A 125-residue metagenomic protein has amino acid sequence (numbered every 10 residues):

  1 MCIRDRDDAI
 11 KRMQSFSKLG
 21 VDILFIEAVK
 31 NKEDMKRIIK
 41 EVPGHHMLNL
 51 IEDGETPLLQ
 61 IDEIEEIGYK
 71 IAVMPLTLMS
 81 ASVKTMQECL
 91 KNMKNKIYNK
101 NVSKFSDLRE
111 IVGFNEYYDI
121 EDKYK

Functional and structural regions predicted by a protein language model:
M1-I3: Short, small-residue-biased leader/transition segments that mark boundaries at the very start of proteins
R6, I10-M13, M35, I61: Generic hydrophobic/aromatic pocket-lining and core-packing "Φ" positions
F16, I64: Conserved, mostly hydrophobic/aromatic
S17-K32, M47-E52, V73-P75: Catalytic beta/alpha-barrel core
L19-G20, E41, I67: Structural motif
E27-P43, D53-D62, S80-N92: Active-site-adjacent beta->alpha loops and helix N-cap segments on the catalytic face of soluble alpha/beta enzymes
E65-M74, M79: C-terminal structured "cap/appendage" subdomains that terminate the fold
T77-K125: Extended, intrinsically disordered, low-complexity segments
